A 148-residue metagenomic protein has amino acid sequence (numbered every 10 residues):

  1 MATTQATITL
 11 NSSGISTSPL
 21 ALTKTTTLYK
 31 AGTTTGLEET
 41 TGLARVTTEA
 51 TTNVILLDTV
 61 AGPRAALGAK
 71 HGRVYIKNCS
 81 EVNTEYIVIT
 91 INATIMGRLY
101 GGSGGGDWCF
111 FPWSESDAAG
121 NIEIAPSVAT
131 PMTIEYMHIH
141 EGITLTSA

Functional and structural regions predicted by a protein language model:
M1-A61: N-terminal low-complexity, intrinsically disordered "leader/linker" segments enriched in small/polar and basic residues
A2-T17, P126-A148: C-terminal interaction-tip segments
T52-V54, V82-Y86, M96-G97, T130-I134: Short, surface-exposed beta-strand/loop "edge" segments at domain boundaries and coil↔beta transitions
N53-L56, G72-N78, N121-I124: Hydrophobic beta-strand segments within beta-rich accessory/binding domains
A66-G72, S114-A119: Short, solvent-exposed loop/turn segments enriched in Ser/Thr/Gly
G68-H71, K77-R98: Short, surface-exposed beta-strand/strand-loop-strand elements in extracellular ectodomains
T94-A119: Intrinsically disordered, low-complexity Pro/Gly/Ser/Thr-rich segments with frequent PxxP/GP/PP motifs and embedded
W113-M132: Noncatalytic modules at the cell exterior or secretory-pathway interfaces, chiefly beta-strand-rich lectin/adhesion
